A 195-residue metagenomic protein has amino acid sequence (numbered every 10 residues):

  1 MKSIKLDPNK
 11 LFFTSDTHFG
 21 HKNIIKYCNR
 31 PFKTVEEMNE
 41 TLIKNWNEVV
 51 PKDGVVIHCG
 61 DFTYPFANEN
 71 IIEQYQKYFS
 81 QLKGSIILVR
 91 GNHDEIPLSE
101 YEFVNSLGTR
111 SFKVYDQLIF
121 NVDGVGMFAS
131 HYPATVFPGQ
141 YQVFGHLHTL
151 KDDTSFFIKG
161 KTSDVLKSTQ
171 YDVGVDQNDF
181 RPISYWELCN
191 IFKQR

Functional and structural regions predicted by a protein language model:
M1-K33, Y171-R195: Acidic, histidine-bearing metal-coordination/catalytic regions of metal-dependent phosphoesterases
K2-P8, F12-T14, N23-Q117: Core catalytic region of metal-dependent phosphoesterases/phosphodiesterases, especially metallo-beta-lactamase-like
S15-H18, G60-T63, N92-D94, Y132-P133 (+2 more regions): Active-site metal-binding loops of divalent metal-dependent hydrolases
E102-R195: Conserved beta-sheet core of the metallophosphoesterase superfamily
